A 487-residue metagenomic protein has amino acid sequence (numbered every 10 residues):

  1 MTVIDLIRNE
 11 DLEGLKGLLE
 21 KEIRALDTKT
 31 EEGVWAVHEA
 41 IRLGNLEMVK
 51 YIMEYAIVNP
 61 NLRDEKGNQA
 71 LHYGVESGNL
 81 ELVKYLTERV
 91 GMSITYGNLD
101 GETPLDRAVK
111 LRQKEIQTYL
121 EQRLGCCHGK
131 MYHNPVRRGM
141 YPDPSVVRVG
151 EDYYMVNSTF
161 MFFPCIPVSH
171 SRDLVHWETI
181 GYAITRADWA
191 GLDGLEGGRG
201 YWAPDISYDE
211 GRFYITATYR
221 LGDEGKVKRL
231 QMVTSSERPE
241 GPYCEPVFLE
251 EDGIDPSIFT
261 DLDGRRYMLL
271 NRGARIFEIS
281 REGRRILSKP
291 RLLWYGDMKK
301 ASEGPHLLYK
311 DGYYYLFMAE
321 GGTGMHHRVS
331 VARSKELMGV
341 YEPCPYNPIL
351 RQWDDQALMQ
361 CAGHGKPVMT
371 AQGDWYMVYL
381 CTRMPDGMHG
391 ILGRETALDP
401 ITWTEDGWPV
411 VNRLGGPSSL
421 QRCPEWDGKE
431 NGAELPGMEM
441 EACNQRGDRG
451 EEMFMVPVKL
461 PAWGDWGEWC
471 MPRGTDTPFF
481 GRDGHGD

Functional and structural regions predicted by a protein language model:
M1-E22, D27-L43: Intrinsically disordered, low-complexity regulatory segments in ankyrin-centric signaling systems
D5-E10, E39-N45, Y73-N79, R107-Q113: Ankyrin repeat A-helix N-terminal signature
G14, E47-M48, E81-L82, E115-I116: Conserved ankyrin/ankyrin-like repeat signature
L19-R24, K50-V58, K84-S93, E121-G125: Ankyrin repeat domain, specifically the short helix-to-loop turn at the C-terminus of the second helix of each repeat
C127-D487: Carbohydrate-active catalytic/glycan-binding domains of CAZyme proteins, especially the secreted or lumenal ectodomains
